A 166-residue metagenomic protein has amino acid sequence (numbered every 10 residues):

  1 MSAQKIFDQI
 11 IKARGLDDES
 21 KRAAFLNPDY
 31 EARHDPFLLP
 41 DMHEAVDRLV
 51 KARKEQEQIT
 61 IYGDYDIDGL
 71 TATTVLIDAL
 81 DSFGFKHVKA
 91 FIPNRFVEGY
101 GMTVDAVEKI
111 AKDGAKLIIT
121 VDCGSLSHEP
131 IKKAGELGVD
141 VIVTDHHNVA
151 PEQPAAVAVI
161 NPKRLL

Functional and structural regions predicted by a protein language model:
M1-L166: Replace "Mg2+/Mn2+-dependent" with "divalent metal-dependent
